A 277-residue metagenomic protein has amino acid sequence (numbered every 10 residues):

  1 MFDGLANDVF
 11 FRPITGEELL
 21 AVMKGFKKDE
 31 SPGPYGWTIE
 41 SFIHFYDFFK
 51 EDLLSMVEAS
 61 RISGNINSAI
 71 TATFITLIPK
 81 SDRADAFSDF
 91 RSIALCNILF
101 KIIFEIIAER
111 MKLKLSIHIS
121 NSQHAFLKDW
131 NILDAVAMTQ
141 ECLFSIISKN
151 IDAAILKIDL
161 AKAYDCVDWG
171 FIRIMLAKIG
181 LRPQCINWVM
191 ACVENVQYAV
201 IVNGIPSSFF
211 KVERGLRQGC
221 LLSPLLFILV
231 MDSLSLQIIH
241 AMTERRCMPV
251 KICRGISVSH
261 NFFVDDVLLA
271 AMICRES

Functional and structural regions predicted by a protein language model:
M1-P13, E18, N65-F74, S81 (+7 more regions): Active-site-proximal segment of RNA-dependent polymerases
M1-S88, I98, I102: Surface-exposed loop/turn segments and immediately adjacent short secondary-structure elements within folded domains
R12-K24, D52-G64, I75, I106-M111 (+4 more regions): Inter-domain linker/hinge segments that demarcate the starts of reverse transcriptase and RNase H-type modules
E30-W37, A86-L95, D134-A177, L269: Conserved catalytic palm subdomain of right-hand nucleotidyl-transferase polymerases, strongest for RNA-directed enzymes
P34, K80-S81, I98, E109 (+5 more regions): Residues immediately flanking
P34, T38, F45, F49 (+9 more regions): Hydrophobic (often cysteine-bearing) scaffold residues that line and stabilize catalytic clefts of nucleotide/cofactor
S88-I119, A137, E213-R245: Conserved pre-motif C helix in the palm subdomain of viral-like polymerases
L160-V264, M272-S277: Conserved polymerase palm-domain catalytic core
